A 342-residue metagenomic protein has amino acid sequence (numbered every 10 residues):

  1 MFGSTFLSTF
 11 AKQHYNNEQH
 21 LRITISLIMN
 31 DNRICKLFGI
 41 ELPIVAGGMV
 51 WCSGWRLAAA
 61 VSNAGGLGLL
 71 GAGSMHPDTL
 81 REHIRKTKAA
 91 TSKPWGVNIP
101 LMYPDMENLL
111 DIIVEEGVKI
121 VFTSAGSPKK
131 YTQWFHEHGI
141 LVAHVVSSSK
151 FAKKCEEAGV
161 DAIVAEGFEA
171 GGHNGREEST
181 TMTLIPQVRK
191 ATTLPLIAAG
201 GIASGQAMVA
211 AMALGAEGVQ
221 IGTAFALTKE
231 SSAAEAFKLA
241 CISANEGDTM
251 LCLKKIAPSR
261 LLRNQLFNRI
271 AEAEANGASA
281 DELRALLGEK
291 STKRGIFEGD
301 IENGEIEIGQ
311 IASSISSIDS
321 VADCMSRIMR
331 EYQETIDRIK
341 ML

Functional and structural regions predicted by a protein language model:
Q13-H14, Q19-H20: Cationic, low-complexity basic patches in intrinsically disordered or flexible, solvent-exposed regions
I25-A191, P195: Active-site entrance/lid segments in N-terminal catalytic domains of soluble metabolic enzymes
M49, G201-I202: Active-site metal-binding loops of divalent metal-dependent hydrolases
G175-I197, A203-L342: Conserved active-site-proximal phosphate/metal-binding subdomains
